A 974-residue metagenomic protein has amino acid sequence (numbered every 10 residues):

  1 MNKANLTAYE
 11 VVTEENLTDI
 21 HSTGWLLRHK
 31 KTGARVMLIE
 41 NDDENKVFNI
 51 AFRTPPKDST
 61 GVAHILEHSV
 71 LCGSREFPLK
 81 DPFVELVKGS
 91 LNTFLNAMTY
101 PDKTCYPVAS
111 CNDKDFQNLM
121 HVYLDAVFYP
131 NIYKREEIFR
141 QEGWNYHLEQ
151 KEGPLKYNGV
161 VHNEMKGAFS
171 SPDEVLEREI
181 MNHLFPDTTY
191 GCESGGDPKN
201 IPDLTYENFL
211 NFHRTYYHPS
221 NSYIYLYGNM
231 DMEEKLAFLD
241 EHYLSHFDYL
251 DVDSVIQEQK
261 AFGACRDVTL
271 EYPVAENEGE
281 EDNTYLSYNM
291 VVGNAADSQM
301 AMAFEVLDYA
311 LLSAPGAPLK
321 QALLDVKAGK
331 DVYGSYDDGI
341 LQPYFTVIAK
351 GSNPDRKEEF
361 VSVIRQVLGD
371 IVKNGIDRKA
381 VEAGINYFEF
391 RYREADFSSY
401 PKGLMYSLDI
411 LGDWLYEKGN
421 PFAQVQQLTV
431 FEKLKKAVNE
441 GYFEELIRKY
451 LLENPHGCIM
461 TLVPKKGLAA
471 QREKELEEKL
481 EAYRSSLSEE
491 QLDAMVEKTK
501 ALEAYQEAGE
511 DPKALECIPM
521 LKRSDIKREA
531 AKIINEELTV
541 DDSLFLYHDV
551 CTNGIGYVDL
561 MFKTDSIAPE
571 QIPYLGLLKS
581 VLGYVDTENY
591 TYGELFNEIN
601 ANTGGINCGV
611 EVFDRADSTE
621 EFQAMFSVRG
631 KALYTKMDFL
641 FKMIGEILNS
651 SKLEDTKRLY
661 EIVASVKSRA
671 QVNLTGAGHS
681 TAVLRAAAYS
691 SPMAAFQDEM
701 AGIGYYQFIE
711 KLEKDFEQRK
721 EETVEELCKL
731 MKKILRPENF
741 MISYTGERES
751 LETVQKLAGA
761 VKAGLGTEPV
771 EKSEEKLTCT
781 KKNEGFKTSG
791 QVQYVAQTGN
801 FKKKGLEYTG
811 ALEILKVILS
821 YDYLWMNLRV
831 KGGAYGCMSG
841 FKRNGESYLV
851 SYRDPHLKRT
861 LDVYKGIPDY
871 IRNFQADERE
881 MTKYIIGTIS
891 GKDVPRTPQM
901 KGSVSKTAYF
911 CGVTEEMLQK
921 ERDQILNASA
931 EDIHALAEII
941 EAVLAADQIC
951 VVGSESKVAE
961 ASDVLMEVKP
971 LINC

Functional and structural regions predicted by a protein language model:
M1-V47: Non-catalytic terminal extensions that flank enzyme cores
E40-D42, N49-A51, H162, K166 (+10 more regions): His/Glu-based metal-binding/catalytic segments typifying zinc-dependent metallopeptidases
N45-P55, D81-Y129, E136-H147, E174-K199 (+12 more regions): M16 family metallopeptidases and their MPP-like homologs
V62, L66-V70, L578: Active-site His/Glu-centered metal-binding helix of metallohydrolases
F94, L210-R214, P273-E276, L319 (+11 more regions): Generic recognition of flexible, low-complexity loop/linker segments
H147-N221, Y225-Y243, F247-A275, E280-D282 (+1 more regions): Hydrophobic, small-residue-rich alpha-helical packing segments that form membrane-like cores
N158, L210-H242, G702, T723-A758 (+1 more regions): Non-catalytic, conformational "gating/processing" segments within enzyme and secreted inhibitor domains
N211, Y223, M232-D251, N374 (+2 more regions): Extended, regular secondary-structure scaffolds
